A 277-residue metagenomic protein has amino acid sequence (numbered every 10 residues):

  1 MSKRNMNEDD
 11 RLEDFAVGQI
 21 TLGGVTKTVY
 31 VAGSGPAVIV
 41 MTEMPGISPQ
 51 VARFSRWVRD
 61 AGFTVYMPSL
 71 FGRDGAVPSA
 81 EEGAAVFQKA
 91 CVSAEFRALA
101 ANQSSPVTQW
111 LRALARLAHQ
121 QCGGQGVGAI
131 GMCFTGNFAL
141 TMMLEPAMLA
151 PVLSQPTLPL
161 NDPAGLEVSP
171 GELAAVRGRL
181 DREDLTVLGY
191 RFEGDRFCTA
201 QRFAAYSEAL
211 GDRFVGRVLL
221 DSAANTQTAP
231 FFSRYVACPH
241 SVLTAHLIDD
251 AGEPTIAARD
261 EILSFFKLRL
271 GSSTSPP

Functional and structural regions predicted by a protein language model:
M1-P277: N-terminal cap/leader regions of alpha/beta-hydrolase-fold enzymes, predominantly small-molecule hydrolases
